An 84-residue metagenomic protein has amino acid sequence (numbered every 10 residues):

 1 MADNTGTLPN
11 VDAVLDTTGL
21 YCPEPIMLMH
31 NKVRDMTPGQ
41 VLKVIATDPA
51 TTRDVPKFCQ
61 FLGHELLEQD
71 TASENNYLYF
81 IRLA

Functional and structural regions predicted by a protein language model:
M1-N10: Short, compositionally biased "basic patch" segments
T17-T71: Amphipathic, hydrophobic secondary-structure cores in small proteins
S73-N76: Short acidic/glycine-enriched loop/turn segments that link adjacent beta-strands
L78-A84: Core SAM-dependent methyltransferase catalytic element
